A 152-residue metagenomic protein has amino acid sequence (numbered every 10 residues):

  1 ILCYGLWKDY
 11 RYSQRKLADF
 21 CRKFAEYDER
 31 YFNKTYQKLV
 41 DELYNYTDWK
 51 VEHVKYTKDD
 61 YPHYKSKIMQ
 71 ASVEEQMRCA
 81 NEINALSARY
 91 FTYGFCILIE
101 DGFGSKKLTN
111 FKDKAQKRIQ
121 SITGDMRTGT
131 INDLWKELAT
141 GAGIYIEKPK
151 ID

Functional and structural regions predicted by a protein language model:
I1-Y4, T35-I97, G124-D152: Intrinsic disorder/low-complexity detector
G5, D9, K23, I97: Active-site catalytic microenvironments for nucleophilic, acid-base chemistry
Y10, K16, D28-Y31: Long, low-complexity interaction regions most often at the N-terminus
R15, R22, T92-Y93, D113: Generic structural signal for well-ordered, non-membrane alpha-helices
F20-E29, F111-I122: Amphipathic alpha-helical segments that form the core helices of the histone-fold
D101: Surface-exposed, Lys/Arg-rich phosphate-binding patches that contact polyanionic backbones
